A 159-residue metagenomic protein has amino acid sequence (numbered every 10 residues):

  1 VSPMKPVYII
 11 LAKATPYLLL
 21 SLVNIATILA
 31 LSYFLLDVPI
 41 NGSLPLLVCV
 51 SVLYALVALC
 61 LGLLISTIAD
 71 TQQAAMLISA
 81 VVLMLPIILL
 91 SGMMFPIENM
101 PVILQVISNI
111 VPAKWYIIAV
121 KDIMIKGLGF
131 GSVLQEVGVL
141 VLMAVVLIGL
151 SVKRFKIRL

Functional and structural regions predicted by a protein language model:
P6, I10-S79, G131-Q135, I148-G149: Alpha-helical transmembrane segments and their short interhelical loops
Y33-N41, D70-A74, G92-M100, G127 (+1 more regions): Transmembrane helix-loop junctions in multipass membrane proteins, especially transporters and channels
L64, M124, V139-L159: Junction motif at the cytosolic side of a transmembrane helix
I65, L90, Y116, F155: Hydrophobic, well-ordered secondary-structure elements that form the walls of internal hydrophobic environments
Q73-S91: Pore- or pathway-lining transmembrane helices of multi-pass membrane proteins that form conduits for solutes/ions
S91-V146: Membrane-interfacial helix-loop-helix junctions in multi-pass membrane proteins
